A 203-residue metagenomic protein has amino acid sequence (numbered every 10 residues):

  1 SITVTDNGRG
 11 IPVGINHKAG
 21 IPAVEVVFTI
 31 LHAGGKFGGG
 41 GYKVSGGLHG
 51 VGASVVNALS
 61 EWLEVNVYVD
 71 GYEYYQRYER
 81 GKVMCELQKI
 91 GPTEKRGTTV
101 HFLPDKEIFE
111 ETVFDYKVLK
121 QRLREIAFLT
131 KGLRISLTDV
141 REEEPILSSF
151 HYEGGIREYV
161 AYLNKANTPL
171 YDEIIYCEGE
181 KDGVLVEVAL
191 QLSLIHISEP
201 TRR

Functional and structural regions predicted by a protein language model:
S1-A23, G34-Y162: GHKL-type ATPase core
V27: Short basic (Lys/Arg) and small-residue
I30-L31: Mobile ATP-lid/nucleotide-binding loop of the nucleotide-binding subdomain
K165-P169: Accessory, often N-terminal, substrate/partner-engagement and coupling regions that sit outside the core NTP/cofactor
D172-Y176: Conserved, well-structured core domains of diverse proteins
V184-L194: Short beta-strand elements
S193-R203: Residue-level detector of conserved catalytic or cofactor/ligand-binding positions in enzyme active sites
